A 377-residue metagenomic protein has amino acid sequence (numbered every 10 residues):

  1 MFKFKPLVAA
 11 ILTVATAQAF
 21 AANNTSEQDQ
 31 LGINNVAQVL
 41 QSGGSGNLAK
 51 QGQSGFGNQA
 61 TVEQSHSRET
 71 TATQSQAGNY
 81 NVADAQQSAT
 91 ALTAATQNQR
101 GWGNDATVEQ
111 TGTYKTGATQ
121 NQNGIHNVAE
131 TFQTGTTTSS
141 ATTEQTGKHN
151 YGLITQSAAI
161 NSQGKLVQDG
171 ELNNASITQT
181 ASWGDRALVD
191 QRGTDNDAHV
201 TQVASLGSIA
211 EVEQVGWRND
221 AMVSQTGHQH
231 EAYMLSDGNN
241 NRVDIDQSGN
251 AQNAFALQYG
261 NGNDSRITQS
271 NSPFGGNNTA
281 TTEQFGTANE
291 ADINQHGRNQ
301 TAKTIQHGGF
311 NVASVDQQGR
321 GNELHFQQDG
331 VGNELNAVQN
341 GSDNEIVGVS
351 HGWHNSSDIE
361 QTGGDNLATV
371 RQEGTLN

Functional and structural regions predicted by a protein language model:
M1-A22: Gram-negative bacterial Sec-dependent N-terminal signal peptides
N23-L376: Tandem repeat domain/solenoid detector
